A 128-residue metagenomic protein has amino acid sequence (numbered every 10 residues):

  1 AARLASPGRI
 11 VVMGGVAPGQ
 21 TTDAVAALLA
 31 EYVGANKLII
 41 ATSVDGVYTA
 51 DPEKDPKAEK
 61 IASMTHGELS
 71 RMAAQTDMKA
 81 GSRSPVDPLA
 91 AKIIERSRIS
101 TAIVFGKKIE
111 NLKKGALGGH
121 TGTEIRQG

Functional and structural regions predicted by a protein language model:
A1-G128: C-terminal catalytic "cap/lid" subdomain
